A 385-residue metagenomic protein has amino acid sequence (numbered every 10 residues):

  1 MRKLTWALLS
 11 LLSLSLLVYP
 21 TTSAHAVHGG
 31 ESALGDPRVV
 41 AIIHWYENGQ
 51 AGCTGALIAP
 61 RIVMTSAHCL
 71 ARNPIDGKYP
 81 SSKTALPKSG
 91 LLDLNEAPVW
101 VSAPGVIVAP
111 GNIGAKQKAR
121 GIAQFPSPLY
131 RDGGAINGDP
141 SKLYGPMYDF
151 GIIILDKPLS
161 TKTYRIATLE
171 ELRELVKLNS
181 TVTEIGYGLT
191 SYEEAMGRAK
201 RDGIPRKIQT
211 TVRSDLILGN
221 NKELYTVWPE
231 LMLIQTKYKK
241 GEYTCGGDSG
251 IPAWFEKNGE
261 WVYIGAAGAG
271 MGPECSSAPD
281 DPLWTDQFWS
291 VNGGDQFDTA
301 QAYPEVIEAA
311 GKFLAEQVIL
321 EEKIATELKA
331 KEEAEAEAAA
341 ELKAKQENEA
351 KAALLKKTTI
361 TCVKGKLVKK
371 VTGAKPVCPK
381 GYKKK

Functional and structural regions predicted by a protein language model:
M1-L4: Positively charged n-region of N-terminal signal peptides that target proteins for export
A7-Y19: Bacterial N-terminal signal peptides
P20-A26: Sec/Tat signal peptide C-region and signal peptidase I cleavage site
V27-L34, W45-N48, Y79-T161, L172 (+1 more regions): Conserved catalytic-core segment of clan PA serine endopeptidases
A41-P60: A conserved glycine-rich beta-strand in the N-terminal activation segment of trypsin-fold
I58, I62-M64, H68-A71, Y79-V99 (+4 more regions): C-terminal subregion of chymotrypsin/trypsin-like serine protease catalytic domains
P146-G241, G272: Chymotrypsin/trypsin-fold serine protease catalytic domain
E322-L354: Long, low-complexity, compositionally biased polyampholytic IDRs enriched for Lys/Glu and Gln/Arg
